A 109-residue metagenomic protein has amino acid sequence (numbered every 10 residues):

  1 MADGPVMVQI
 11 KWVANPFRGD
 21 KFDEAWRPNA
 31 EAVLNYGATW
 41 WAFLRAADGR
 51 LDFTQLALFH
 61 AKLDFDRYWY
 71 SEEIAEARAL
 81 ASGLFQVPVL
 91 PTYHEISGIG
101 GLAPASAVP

Functional and structural regions predicted by a protein language model:
M1, R18-G19, P28-A32, F43-A46: Intrinsically disordered, low-complexity segments enriched in polar/charged residues with Gly/Pro, especially when
M1-D3, K11, T39-L51, A77-P109: Glycine-rich beta-strand-turn "strand-cap" elements at beta-sheet edges
K11-V13, L56-L58: Short hydrophobic/aromatic beta-strand micro-patches that form the beta-sheet surface supporting nucleotide- or nucleic
V13-E24: Short, surface-exposed ligand-recognition loops at beta-strand->loop->(often short) alpha-helix junctions that present
P16, A47, L63: Feature marks short, surface-exposed loop/turn motifs that line or immediately flank catalytic pockets and channel
G19-K21, D52, D64-D66: Intrinsically disordered, low-complexity acidic/polar segments
P28-W40, L58-Y93: An amphipathic, aromatic/His-enriched active-site/gating alpha helix that lines ligand/cofactor pockets
